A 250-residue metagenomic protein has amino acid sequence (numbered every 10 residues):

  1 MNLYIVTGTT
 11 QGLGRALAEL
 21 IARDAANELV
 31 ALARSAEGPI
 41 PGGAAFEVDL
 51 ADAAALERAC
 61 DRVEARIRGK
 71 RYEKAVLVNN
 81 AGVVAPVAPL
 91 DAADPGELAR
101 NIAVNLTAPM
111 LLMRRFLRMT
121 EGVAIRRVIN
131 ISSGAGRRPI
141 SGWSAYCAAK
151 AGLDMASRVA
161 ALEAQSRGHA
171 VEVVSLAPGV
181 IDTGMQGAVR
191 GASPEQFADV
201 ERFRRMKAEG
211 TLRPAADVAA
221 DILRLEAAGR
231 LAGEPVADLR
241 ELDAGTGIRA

Functional and structural regions predicted by a protein language model:
T10, G14, A18: N-terminal Rossmann NAD(P)H-binding glycine-rich loop of SDR-like oxidoreductase domains
A22-P39: Conserved glycine-rich Rossmann-like NAD(P)H-binding loop of the short-chain dehydrogenase/reductase
P41-A54: Rossmann-fold cofactor-recognition segment
E57, E73, V84-A99, R118 (+1 more regions): Conserved mid-core segment of classical short-chain dehydrogenase/reductases
D91-M110, L153: Catalytic Tyr-X3-Lys loop
M113, A149: Active-site helix of classical SDR
S133: Residue(s) in the substrate-gating loop at a strand-loop-helix junction that position the organic substrate next
V171, S175-L176, T183, G191-R249: C-terminal helical subdomain
